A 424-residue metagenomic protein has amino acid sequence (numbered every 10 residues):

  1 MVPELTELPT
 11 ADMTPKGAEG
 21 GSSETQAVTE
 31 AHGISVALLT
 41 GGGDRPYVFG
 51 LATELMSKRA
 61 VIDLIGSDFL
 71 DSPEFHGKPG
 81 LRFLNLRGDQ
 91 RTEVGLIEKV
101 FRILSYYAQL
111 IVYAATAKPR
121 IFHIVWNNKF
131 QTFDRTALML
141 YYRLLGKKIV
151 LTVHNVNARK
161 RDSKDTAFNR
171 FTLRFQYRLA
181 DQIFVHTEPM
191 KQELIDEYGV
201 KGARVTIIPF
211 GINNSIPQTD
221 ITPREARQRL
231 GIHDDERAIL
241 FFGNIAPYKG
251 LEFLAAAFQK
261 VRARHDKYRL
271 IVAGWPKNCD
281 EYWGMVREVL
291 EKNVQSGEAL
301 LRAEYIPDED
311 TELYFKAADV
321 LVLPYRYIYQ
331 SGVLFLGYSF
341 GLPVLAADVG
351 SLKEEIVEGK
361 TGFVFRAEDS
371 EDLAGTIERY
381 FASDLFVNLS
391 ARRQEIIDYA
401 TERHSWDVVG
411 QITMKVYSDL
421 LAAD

Functional and structural regions predicted by a protein language model:
E4, D162, I195-D196, A203-R204 (+3 more regions): Acidic anion/phosphate-binding donor-loop and adjacent secondary structure in glycosyltransferase catalytic cores
A27, A31-G33, G41-Y106, I111-V112 (+4 more regions): N-terminal strand-loop element at the rim of the active site of nucleotide-sugar-dependent glycosyltransferases
A37, H233-K249, A255-F258, L270-A273: Conserved donor-binding/catalytic core segment of Leloir-type glycosyltransferases
L70, R269-M285, L300, E304: Glycosyltransferase donor-sugar binding loop
W283-E312: Nucleotide-activated donor-binding/catalytic signature segment of Leloir-type glycosyltransferases, i.e., the conserved
L313-Y329, S339-L342: Acidic donor-binding loop of glycosyltransferase active sites
P343-A347, I356: Short hydrophobic beta-strand element within catalytic cores of glycosyltransferases and related nucleotide-activated
E358-G359, F363-E371, E378-L385: Conserved acidic donor-binding segment of nucleotide-sugar-dependent glycosyltransferases
